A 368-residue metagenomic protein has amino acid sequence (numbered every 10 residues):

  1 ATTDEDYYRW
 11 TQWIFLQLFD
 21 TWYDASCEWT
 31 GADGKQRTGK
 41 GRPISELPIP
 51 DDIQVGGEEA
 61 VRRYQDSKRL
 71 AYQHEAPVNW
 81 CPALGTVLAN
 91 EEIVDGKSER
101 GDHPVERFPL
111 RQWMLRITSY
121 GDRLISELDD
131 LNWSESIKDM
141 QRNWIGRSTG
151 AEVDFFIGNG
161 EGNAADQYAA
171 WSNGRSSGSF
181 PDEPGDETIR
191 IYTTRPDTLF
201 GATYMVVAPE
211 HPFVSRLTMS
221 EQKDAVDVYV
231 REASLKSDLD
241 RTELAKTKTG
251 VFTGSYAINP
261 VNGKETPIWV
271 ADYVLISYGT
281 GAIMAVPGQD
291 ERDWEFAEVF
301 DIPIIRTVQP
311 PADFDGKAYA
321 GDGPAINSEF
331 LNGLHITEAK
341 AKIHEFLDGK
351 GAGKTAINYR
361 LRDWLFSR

Functional and structural regions predicted by a protein language model:
A1-T188, A282-R368: Residue patterns forming the tRNA-binding/recognition surfaces of aminoacyl-tRNA synthetases and related DALR
R116, Y192, P209, W269-A271: A secondary-structure boundary/capping signal
I145-T149, E183, P196-T198, T247-V251 (+1 more regions): A short catalytic or substrate-binding loop motif that flags glycine-/basic-rich loops and adjacent residues that bind
S148-E152, T203, F252-G254: Short glycine-rich loop/turn motifs
T188-H211, W364: Conserved phosphate/anionic-ligand binding catalytic regions in large, soluble enzymes, centered on
T203, R216-T218, K317, T337-E338: Short conserved micro-motifs at the rims of enzyme active sites and ligand-binding pockets
H211-G316: Catalytic alpha/beta core of large soluble enzyme barrels
